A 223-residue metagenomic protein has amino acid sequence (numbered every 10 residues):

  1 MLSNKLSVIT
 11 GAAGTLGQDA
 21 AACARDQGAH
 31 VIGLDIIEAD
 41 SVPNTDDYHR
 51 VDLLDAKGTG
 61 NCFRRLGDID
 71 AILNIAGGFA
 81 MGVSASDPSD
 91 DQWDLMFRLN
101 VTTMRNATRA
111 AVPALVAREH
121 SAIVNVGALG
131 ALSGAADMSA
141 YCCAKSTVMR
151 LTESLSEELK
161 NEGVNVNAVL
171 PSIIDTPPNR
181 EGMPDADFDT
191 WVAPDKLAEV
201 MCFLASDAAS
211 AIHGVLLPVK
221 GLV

Functional and structural regions predicted by a protein language model:
L2-V31: Canonical Rossmann dinucleotide-binding motif of NAD(H)/NADP(H)-dependent dehydrogenases/reductases, specifically
I75-G82: Conserved NAD(P)H cofactor-binding loop of Rossmann-fold oxidoreductase domains
V83-A85, S89-F97: Substrate-binding pocket helix/loop in short-chain dehydrogenase/reductase
T108, A144: Active-site helix of classical SDR
A128: Residue(s) in the substrate-gating loop at a strand-loop-helix junction that position the organic substrate next
S133-S139, N161: Active-site loop immediately N-terminal to the catalytic Tyr-X3-Lys motif of short-chain dehydrogenase/reductase
N161, A168, T176, A186-V223: C-terminal helical subdomain
